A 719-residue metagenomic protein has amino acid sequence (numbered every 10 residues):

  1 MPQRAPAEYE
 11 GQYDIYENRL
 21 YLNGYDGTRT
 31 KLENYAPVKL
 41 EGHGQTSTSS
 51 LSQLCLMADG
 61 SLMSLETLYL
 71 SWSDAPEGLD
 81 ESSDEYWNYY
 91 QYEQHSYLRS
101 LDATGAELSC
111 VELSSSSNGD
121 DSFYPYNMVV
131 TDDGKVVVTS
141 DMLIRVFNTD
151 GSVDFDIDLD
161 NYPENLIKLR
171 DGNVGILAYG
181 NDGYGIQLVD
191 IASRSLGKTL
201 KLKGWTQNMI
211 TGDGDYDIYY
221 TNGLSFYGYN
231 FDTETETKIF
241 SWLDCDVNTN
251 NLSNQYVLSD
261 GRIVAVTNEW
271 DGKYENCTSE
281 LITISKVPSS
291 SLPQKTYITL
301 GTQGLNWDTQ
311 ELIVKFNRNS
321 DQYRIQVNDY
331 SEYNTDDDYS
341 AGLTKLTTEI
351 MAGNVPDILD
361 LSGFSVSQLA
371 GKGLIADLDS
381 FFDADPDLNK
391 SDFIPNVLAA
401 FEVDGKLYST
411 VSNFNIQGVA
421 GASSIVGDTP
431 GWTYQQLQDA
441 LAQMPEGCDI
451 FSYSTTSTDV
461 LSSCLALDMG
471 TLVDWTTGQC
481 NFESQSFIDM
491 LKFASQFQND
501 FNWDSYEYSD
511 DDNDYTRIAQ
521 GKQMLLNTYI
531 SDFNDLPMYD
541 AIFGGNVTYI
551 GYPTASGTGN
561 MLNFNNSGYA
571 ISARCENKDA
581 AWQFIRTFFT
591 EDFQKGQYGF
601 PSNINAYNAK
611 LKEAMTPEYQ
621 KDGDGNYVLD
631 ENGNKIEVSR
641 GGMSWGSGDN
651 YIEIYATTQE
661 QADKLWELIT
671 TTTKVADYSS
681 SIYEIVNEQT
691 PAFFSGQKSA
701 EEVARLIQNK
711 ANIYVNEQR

Functional and structural regions predicted by a protein language model:
M1-D14, N23-G27, L68-Y69, P76 (+11 more regions): Conserved N-terminal structural module of periplasmic/extracytoplasmic solute-binding proteins
R324-D392, Y515-Q520, M524-L525, D540-I542: Extracytoplasmic "Venus flytrap"/periplasmic binding protein-like
F364-G418, Q435-Q436, N546-P553: Hinge/lid segment of periplasmic solute-binding proteins
D379-D392, G470-L491, G551-L562, G696: Short, solvent-exposed loop/beta-turn-alpha elements that line the ligand-binding surface or hinge of extracytoplasmic
Y408-Q417, Q436-S495, Q520-L525: Extracytoplasmic/periplasmic solute-binding protein
T477-D511, P537-M538, V547-P553: Glycine-centered hinge/linker elements that transmit conformational signals in sensory and ligand-binding systems
D540-K621: Extracytoplasmic/periplasmic substrate-recognition and gating elements
N563, E631-A711: C-terminal capping/gating helix-and-loop segments adjacent to ligand/active sites or protein-protein/ligand interfaces
